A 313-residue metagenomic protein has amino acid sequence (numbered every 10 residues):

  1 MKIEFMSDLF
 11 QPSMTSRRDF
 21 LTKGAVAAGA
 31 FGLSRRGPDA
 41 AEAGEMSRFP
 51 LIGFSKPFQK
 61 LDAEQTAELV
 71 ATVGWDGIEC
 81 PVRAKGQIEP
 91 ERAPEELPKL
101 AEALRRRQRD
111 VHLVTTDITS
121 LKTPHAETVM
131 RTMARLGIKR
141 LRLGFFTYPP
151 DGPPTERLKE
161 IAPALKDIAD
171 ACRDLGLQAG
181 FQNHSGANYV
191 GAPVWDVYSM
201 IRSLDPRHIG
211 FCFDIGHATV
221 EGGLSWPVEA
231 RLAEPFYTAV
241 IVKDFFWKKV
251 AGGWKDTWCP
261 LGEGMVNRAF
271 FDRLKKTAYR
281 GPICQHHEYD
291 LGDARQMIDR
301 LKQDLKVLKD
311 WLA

Functional and structural regions predicted by a protein language model:
M1-T15: N-terminal secretory signal peptides
G24-L33, E64-Q65, A84, A103 (+4 more regions): Active-site acidic/histidine proton-transfer and metal-coordination neighborhood in alpha/beta enzyme cores
R35-L69: C-terminal segment of N-terminal export signals and the immediately downstream linker at the start of the mature
F49-F54, I78-C80, V111-T116, L141-L143 (+4 more regions): Hydrophobic faces of well-ordered beta-strands that scaffold small-molecule active sites in alpha/beta enzyme cores
F54-F58, P81-K85, T116-T119, F146-Y148 (+4 more regions): Active-site beta-loop-alpha junctions enriched in small/polar residues
V70, I78, L104, M133 (+6 more regions): Conserved, mostly hydrophobic/aromatic
P81-K99: Glycine-rich, proline-tolerant flexible connector loops at the mouths of alpha/beta enzymes
D170-M265, F271-D272: Acidic/histidine-rich catalytic cores of soluble enzymes
